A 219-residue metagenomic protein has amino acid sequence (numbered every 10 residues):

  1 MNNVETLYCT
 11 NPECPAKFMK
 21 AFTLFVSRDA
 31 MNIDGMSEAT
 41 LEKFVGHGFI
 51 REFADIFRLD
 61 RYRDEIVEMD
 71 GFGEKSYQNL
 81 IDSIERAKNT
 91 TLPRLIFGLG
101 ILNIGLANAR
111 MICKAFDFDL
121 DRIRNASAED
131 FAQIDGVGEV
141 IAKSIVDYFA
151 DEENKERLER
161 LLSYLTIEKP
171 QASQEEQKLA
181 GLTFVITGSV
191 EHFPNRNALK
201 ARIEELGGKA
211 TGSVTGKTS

Functional and structural regions predicted by a protein language model:
M1-D34: Cys/His-rich short segments
N2-N11, E65-L80: Membrane-interacting alpha-helical segments
N3-E5, S27, T40, A180 (+1 more regions): A generic structural signal for well-ordered coil/turn residues at beta-strand boundaries that shape enzyme active-site
F18, F25, D70-S219: DNA strand-break repair and replication-stress modules
D34, E52-F53, I104, T211: A local structural micro-motif
E38-A39, H47-G73, Q133: Compact, charge-rich alpha-helical regulatory domains located at protein termini
T40-L41, A109: Extended, hydrophobic alpha-helical segments in both membrane/secreted and soluble proteins
